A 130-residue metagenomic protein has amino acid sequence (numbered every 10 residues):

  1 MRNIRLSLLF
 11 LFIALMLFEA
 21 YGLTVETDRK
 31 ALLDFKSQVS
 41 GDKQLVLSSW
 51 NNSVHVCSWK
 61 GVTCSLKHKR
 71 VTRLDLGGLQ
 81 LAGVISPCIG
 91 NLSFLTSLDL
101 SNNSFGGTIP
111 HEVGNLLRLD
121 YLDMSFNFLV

Functional and structural regions predicted by a protein language model:
M1-V130: Plant-biased, solvent-exposed loop and capping regions within N-terminal extracellular ligand-binding ectodomains
